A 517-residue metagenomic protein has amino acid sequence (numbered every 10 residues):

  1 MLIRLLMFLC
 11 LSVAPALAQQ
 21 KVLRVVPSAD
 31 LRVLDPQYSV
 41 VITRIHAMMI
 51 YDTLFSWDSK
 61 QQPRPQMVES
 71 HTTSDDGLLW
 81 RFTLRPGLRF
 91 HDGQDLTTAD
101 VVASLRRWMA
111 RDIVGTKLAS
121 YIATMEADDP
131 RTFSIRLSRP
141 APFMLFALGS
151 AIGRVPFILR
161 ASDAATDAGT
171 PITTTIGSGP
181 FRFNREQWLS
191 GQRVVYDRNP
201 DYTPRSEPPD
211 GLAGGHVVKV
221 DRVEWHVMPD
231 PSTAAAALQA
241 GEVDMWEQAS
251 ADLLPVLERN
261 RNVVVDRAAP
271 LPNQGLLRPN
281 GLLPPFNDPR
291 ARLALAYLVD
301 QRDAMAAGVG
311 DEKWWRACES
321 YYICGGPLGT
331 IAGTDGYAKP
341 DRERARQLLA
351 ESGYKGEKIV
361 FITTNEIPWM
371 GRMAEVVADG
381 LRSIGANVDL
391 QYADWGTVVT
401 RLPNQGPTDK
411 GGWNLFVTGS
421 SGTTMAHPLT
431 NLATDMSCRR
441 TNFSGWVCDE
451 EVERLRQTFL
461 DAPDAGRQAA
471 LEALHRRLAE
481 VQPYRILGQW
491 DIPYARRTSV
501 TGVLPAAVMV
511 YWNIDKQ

Functional and structural regions predicted by a protein language model:
L2, T83, K117-A164, G169-L189 (+1 more regions): Surface-exposed binding/hinge segments that line and control ligand-binding clefts or catalytic entry sites
V26-D75, R106, I176: N-terminal lobe/hinge region of extracytoplasmic solute-binding protein
S150-E224, S232-T233, R342-E343, Q347: Gly/Pro-rich hinge or "lid" segments in bacterial periplasmic/extracellular proteins
F181, K313-E351, I367-R372: Structural transition elements
W188, Y494-Q517: Long beta-strand-rich cores associated with HINT superfamily self-processing modules
Q192, D230, A249, W314-W315 (+2 more regions): Ligand/substrate-recognition segments at binding pockets and active sites
L282, F286-G326, W369-M373, L478-G488: Periplasmic-binding protein-like
A338, D389-T400, L429-T498, Q517: Extracytoplasmic/peripheral linker and loop segments enriched in polar/acidic and small residues with frequent Thr/Pro
